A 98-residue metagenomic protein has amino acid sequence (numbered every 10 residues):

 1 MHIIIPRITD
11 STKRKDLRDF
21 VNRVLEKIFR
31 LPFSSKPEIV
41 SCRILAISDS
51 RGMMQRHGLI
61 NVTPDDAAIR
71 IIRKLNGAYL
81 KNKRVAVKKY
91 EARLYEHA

Functional and structural regions predicted by a protein language model:
M1-K74, A78-K89: Canonical RRM/RBD RNA-binding surface and closely related RRM-like beta-sheet modules in eukaryotic RNA-binding proteins
R93: Active-site-proximal alpha/beta segments of enzymes that process anionic O-linked groups
E96-A98: Short, low-order "capping/linker" segments at domain edges
